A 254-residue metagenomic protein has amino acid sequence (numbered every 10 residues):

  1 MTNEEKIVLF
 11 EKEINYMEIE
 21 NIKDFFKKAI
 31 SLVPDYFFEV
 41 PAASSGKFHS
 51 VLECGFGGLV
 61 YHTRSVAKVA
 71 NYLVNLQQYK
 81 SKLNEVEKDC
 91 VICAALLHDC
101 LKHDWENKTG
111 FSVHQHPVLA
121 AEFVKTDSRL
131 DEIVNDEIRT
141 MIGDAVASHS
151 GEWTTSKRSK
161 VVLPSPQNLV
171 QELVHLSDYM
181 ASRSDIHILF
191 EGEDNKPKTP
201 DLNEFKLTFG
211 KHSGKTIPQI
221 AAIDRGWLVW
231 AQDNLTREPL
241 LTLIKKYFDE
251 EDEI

Functional and structural regions predicted by a protein language model:
M1-K108: Acidic/His-rich, divalent-metal-binding segments that scaffold phosphate/diphosphate chemistry
H62, H98, H114-P117, H149-S150: Histidine-centered active-site/metal-ligand motif
V66-A70, H114-L130: An active-site-proximal "capping" alpha-helix that borders the catalytic cofactor pocket
K82, V91, E132-N195: Histidine/acidic-rich helix-loop-helix segments that form or flank divalent-metal centers in metalloenzyme catalytic
G110-Q115, Q167: Short, conserved loop/turn and helix-capping segments at secondary-structure boundaries that abut family-defining
D194-S213: Short acidic, Pro/Gly- and aromatic-enriched capping/linker segments at domain boundaries
P218-T242: Short, surface-exposed, low-complexity cationic segments
R237-I254: Long, highly charged low-complexity segments enriched in Glu/Asp and Lys/Arg with interspersed Ser/Thr
